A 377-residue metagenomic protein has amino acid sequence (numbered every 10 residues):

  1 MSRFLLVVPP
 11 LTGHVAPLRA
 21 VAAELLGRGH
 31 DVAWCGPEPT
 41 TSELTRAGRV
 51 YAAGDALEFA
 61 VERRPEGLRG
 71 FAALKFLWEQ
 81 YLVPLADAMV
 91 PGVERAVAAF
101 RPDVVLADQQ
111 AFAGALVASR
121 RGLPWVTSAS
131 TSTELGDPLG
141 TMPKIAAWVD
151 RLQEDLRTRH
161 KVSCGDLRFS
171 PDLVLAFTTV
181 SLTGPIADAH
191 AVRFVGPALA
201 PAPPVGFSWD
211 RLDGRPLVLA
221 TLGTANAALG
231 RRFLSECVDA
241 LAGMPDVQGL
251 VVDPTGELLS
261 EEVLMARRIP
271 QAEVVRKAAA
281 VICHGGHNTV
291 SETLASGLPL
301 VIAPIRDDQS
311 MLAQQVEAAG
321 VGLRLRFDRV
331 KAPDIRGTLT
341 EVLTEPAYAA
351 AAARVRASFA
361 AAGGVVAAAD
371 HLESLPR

Functional and structural regions predicted by a protein language model:
M1-R151, V247-V251, E257-R377: Glycosyltransferase specificity loop/lid
L18, G230-R232: The serine-hydrolase catalytic nucleophile loop
E24, T221, A240-G243, K277: Generic, well-ordered alpha-helical scaffold segments in large soluble proteins
W34-P39, A147-L217, T221-N226, P254: A nucleotide-sugar donor-handling region in carbohydrate enzymes
V93, C164, S208, C237 (+1 more regions): Acidic, amphipathic alpha-helical patches
A115, G136, T183-P185, P203 (+2 more regions): Short helix/loop capping segments that flank catalytic or ligand/cofactor-binding pockets
T133, T221-A225, L229, G286: Glycine-rich beta-strand-to-loop/alpha-helix junction loops that act as flexible
R232-D246: Short hydrophobic signal-anchor/transmembrane segments that target glycosyltransferases and glycosylation machinery
